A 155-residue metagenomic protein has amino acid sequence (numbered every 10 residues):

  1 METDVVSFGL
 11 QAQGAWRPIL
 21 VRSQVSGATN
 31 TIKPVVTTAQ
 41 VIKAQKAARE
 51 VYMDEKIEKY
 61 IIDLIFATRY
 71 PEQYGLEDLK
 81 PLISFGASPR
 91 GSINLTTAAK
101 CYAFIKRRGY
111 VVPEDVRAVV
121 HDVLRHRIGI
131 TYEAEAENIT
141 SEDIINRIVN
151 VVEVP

Functional and structural regions predicted by a protein language model:
M1-L64: Conserved AAA+ ATPase core "coupling" helix
T3, T29-T31, T37-T38, T68 (+3 more regions): Residue-identity detector for threonine
Q24-G27, I65-E72, V152: Short amphipathic alpha-helical segments enriched in hydrophobics
K43, Y70-P155: C-terminal engagement/docking regions of AAA+ P-loop ATPases
E58-I62, R69, N94: P-loop NTPase catalytic core
